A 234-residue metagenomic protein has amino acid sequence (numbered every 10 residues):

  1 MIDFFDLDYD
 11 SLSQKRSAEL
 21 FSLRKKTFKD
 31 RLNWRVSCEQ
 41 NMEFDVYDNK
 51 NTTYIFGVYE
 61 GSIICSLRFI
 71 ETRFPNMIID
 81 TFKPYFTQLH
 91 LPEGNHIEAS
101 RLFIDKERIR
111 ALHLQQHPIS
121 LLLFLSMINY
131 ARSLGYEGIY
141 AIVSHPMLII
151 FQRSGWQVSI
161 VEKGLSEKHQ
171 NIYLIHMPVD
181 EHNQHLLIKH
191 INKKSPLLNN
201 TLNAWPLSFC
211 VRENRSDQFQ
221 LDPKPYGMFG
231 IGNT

Functional and structural regions predicted by a protein language model:
M1-E43, Y54-F56, I63: Short amphipathic alpha-helix that is part of the acyltransferase structural core
D3-F5, F56, I70, S100 (+1 more regions): Residues in well-ordered beta-strands of folded domains
E39-V46, E162-L165: Short, solvent-exposed loop/turn elements at beta->coil junctions and helix N-caps that rim active or binding pockets
V46-I55, F74: A short helix-loop-beta-strand connector motif used in the catalytic cores of GNAT acetyltransferases and, in some
K50-T52, I64, P92-I97: Short connector loops at helix/strand junctions that flank enzyme active sites, especially segments positioning acidic
V58-H90: Short, His- and charge-rich active-site/binding loops that engage polyanionic ligands
F82-I172, H176-M177, E181: Acyl-donor binding region in acyl/amide transferases
R101, H169-T234: Charge-rich, low-complexity intrinsically disordered segments
